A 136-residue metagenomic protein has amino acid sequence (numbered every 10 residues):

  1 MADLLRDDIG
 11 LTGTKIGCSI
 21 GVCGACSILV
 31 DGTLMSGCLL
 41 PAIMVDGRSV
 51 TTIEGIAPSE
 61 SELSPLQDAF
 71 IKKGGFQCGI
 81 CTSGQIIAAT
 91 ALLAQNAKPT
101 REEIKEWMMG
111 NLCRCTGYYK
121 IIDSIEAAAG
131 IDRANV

Functional and structural regions predicted by a protein language model:
A2-V136: Signature of N-terminal electron-transfer/Fe-S-associated modules in redox systems
